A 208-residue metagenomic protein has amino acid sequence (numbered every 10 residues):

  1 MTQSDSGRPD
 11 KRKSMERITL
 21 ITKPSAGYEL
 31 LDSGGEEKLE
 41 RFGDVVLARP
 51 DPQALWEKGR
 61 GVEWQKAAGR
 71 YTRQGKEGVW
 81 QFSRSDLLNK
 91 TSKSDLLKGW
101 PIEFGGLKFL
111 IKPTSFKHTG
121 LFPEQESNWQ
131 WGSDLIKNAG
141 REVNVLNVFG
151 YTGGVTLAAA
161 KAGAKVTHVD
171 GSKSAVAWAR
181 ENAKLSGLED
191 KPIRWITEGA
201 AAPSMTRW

Functional and structural regions predicted by a protein language model:
T2, G7-D10, S85-D86, S94 (+2 more regions): Intrinsically disordered, low-complexity segments enriched in serine/proline and basic residues
R12-T22: N-terminal accessory targeting/assembly segments
T22-E40, L47-P123, Q130: Non-catalytic substrate-recognition/targeting regions of SAM-dependent transferases
P123-G140: Conserved alpha-helix/loop element of class I SAM-dependent methyltransferases that forms part of the SAM/SAH-binding
E142-Y151: Conserved class I S-adenosyl-L-methionine
T152-K165: Conserved SAM-binding loop of SAM-dependent methyltransferases across substrates and taxa, primarily the Class I
V169: The conserved SAM/SAH-binding core of class I Rossmann-like methyltransferase domains, concentrating on the hydrophobic
S172-W208: S-adenosyl-L-methionine
